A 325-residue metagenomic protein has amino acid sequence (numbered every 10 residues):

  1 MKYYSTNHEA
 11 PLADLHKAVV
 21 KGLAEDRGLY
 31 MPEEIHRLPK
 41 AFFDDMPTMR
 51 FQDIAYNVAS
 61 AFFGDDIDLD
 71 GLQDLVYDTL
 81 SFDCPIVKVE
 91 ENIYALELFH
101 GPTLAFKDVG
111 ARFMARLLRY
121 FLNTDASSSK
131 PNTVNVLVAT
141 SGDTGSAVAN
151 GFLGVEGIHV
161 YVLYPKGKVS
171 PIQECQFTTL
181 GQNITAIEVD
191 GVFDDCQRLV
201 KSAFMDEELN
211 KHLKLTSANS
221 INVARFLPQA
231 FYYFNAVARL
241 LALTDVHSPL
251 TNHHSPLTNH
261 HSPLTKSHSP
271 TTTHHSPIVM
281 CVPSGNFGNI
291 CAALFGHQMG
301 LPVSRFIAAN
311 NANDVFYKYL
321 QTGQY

Functional and structural regions predicted by a protein language model:
M1-T251, T258, T265-H268, H274-Y325: PLP-dependent amino-acid enzyme catalytic core
